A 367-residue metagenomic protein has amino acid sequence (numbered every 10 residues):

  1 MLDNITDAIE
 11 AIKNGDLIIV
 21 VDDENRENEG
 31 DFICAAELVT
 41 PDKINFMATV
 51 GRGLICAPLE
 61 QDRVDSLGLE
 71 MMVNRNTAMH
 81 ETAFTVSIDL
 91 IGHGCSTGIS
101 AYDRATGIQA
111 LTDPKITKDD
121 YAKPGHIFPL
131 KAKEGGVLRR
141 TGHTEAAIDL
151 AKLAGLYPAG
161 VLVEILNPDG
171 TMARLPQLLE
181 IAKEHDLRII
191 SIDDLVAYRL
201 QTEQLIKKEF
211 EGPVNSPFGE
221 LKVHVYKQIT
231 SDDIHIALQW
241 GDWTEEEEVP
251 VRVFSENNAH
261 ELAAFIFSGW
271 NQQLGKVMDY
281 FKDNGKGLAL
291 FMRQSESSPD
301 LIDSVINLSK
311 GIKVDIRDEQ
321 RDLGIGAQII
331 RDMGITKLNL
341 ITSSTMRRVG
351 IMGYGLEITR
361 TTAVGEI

Functional and structural regions predicted by a protein language model:
M1-I367: Catalytic domains of riboflavin
